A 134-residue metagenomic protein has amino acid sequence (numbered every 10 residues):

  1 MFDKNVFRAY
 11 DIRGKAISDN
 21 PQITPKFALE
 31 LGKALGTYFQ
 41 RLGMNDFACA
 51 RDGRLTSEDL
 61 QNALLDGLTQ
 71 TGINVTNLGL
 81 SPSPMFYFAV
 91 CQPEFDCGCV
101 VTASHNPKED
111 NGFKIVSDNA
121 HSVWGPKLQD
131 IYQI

Functional and structural regions predicted by a protein language model:
F2-I134: Gly/Ser-rich phosphate-binding catalytic loop and adjacent alpha/beta segment that cradle a phosphoryl group at enzyme
